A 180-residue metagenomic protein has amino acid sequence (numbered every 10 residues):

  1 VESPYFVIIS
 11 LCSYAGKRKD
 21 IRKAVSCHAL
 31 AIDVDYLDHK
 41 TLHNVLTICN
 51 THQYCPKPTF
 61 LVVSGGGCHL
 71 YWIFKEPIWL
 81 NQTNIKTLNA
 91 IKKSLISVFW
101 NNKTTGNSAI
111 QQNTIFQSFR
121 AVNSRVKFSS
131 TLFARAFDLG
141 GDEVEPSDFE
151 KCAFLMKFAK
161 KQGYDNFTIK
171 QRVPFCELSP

Functional and structural regions predicted by a protein language model:
V1-C68, F74-K86, A90: Signature for HUH/AEP ssDNA processing cores
S3, C55-K57, Q117, E145 (+2 more regions): Intrinsic-disorder/low-complexity coil detector
Y14-I21, D33-D35, N107-A109, F133 (+2 more regions): Poly-acidic low-complexity segments
L42-H52, F74-K103, S129-E150: Helical (often loop-to-helix) elements that flank the catalytic cores of nucleotide-handling enzymes
K57-P58, N107, F167: A local structural micro-motif
C68-H69, A121: The conserved glycine-aromatic submotif of the RRM
K93-S130, K160-Q162: Flexible helix-coil linker/hinge segments at domain or subdomain boundaries
K127-P180: Long, charge-rich alpha-helical interaction segments
